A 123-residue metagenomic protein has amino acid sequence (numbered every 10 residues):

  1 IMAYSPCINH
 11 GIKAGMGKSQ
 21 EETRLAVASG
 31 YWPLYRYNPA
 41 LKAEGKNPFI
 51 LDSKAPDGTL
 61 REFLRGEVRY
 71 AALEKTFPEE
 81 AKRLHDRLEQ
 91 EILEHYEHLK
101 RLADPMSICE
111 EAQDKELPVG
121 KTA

Functional and structural regions predicted by a protein language model:
M2-R83, R87, K100, E116 (+1 more regions): Glycine/aspartate-rich loop-and-adjacent alpha/beta segment that forms the canonical ThDP
A28-G30, E89, Y96, R101-A103 (+1 more regions): Low-complexity, highly charged intrinsically disordered N-terminal segments that act as targeting/localization
D104-A123: Histidine-centered catalytic/metal-binding microenvironments
